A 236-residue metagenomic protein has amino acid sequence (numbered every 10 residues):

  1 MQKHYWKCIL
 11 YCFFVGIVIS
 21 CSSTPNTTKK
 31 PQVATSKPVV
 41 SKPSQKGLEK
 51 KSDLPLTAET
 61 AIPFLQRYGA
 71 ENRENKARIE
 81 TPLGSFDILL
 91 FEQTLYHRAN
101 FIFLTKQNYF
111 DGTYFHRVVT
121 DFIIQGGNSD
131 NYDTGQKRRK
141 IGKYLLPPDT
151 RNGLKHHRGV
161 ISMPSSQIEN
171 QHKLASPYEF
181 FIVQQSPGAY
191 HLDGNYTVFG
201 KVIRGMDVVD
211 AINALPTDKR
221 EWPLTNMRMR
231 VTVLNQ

Functional and structural regions predicted by a protein language model:
M1-L10: Bacterial N-terminal signal peptides that target proteins for export
Q2, V18-I19, S23: Intrinsically disordered, low-complexity Ser/Thr- and Pro-rich stretches
I9-V18: Bacterial N-terminal signal peptides
C21-Q236: Cyclophilin-like peptidyl-prolyl cis-trans isomerases
